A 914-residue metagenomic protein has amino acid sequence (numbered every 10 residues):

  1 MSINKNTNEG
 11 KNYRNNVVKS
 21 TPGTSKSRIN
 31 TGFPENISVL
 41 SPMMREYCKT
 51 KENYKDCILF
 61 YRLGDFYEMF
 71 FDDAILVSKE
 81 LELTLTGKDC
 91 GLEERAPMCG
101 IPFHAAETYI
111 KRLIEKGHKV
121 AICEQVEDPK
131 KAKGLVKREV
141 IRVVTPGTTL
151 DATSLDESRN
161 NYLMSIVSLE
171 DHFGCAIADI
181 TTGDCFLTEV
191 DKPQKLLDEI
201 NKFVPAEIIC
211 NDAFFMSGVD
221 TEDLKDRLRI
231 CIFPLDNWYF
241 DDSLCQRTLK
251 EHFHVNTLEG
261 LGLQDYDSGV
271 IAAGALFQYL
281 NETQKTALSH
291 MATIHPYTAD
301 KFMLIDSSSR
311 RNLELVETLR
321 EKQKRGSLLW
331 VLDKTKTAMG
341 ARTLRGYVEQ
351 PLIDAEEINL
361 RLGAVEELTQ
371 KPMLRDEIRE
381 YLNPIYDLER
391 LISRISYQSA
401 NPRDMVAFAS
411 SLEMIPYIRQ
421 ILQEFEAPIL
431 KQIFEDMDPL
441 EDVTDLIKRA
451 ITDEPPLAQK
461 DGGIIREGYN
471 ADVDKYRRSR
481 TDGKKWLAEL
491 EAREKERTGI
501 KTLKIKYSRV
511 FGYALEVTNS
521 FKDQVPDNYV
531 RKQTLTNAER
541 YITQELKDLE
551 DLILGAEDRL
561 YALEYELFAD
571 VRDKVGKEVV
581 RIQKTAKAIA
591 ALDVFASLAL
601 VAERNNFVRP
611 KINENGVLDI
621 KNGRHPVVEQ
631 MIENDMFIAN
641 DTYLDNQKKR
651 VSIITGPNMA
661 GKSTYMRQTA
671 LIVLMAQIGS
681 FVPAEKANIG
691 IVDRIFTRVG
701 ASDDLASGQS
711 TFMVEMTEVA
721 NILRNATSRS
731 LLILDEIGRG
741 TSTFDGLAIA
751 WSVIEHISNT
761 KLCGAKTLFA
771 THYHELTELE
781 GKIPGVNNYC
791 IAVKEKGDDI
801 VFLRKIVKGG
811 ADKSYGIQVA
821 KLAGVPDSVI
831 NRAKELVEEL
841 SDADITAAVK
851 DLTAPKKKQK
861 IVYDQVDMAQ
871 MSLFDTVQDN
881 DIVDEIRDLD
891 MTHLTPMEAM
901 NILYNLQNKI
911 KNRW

Functional and structural regions predicted by a protein language model:
S2-E367, N383-S396, A400-E489, E838 (+2 more regions): Charged catalytic and DNA/RNA-contacting regions of genome-maintenance and nucleic-acid-processing enzymes
F71-A74, Y266, K336, L344-Y347 (+6 more regions): ATPase nucleotide-binding head domains, primarily ABC-like/P-loop NTPase cores
A74-E93, A178-P205, D523-L554, N634-L644 (+1 more regions): Extended active-site and interfacial segments that coordinate phosphate-rich ligands in large catalytic machineries
C123, P146-L155, A287, Q423-I429 (+5 more regions): Active-site phosphate-binding and catalytic loops of NTP-dependent enzymes
I200, P205-A213, V219-E222, P234 (+3 more regions): Conserved catalytic alpha/beta cores of large enzymes that bind or transform nucleotide phosphates and polynucleotides
F240-T248, H252-V255, M303-S307, L319 (+6 more regions): Amphipathic heptad-repeat alpha-helical coiled-coil/stalk segments that mediate oligomerization, filament/stalk
Y397, N401, S411-M414, E467-G468 (+2 more regions): Charged, surface-exposed helical/loop "interaction arms" that form contiguous linear patches used for dimerization
S508, S872-D875, R887-W914: Terminal-proximal interaction/regulatory segments of ATP-powered molecular machines
